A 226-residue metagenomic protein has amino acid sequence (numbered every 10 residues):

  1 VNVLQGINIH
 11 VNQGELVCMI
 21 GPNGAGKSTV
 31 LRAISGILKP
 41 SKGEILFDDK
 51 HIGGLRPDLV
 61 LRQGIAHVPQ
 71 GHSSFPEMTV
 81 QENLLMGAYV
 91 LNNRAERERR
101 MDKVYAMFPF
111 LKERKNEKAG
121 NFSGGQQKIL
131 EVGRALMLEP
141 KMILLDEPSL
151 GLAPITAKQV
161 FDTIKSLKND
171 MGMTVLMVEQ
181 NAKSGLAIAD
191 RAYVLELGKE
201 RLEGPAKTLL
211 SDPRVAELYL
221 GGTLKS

Functional and structural regions predicted by a protein language model:
V17, L55, V80-R99, M107-K112 (+2 more regions): ABC-type ATPase nucleotide-binding domains, specifically the catalytic core motifs of the NBD
I20-P22: The feature captures the beta-strand-to-loop junction immediately N-terminal to the Walker
S35: Helix-to-loop junction immediately C-terminal to a conserved catalytic motif
G43-H51, Q63, E96-M101: Conserved ABC transporter NBD signature motif
M78, N121-F122, A135-L136: ABC ATPase signature
M137-K141: A short, proline-enriched helix->beta-strand linker immediately N-terminal to the Walker B motif in ABC-type P-loop
K158-G172: Helical segment within the ABC ATPase nucleotide-binding domain
